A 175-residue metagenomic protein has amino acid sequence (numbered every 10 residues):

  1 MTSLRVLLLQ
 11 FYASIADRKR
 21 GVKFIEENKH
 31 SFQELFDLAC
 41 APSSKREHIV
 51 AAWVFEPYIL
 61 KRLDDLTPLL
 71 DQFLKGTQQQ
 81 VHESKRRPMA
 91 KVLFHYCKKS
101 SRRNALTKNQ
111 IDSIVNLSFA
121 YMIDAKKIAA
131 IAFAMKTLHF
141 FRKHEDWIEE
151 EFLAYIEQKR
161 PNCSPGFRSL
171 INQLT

Functional and structural regions predicted by a protein language model:
M1-T175: Alpha-helical scaffold domains
